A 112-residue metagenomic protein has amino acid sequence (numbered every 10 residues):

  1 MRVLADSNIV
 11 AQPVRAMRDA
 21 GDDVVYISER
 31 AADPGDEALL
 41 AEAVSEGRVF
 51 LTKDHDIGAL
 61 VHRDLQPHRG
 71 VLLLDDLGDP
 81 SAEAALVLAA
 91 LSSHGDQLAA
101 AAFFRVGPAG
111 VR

Functional and structural regions predicted by a protein language model:
R2-V49: N-terminal first-folded block
S7, K53-H55, D76: Short secondary-structure boundary segments
V10-A11, I57-G58, P80: Alpha-helix N-cap/helix-start and coil->helix boundary motif
V14-R15, D36, L60-H62, E83: Short glycine-/acidic-enriched loop or helix-start segments at secondary-structure transitions that form or flank
A20-D23, Q66, A100: Solvent-exposed interaction patches of small proteins and small membrane subunits
A43-V61: Acidic, metal-binding active-site segment of PIN/NYN-like and related structure-specific nucleases
A59-D64, H68-G70: Short, charge-rich, low-complexity interaction segments located in flexible loops at or near secondary-structure
R69-R112: C-terminal structural segments of small proteins and small subunits
